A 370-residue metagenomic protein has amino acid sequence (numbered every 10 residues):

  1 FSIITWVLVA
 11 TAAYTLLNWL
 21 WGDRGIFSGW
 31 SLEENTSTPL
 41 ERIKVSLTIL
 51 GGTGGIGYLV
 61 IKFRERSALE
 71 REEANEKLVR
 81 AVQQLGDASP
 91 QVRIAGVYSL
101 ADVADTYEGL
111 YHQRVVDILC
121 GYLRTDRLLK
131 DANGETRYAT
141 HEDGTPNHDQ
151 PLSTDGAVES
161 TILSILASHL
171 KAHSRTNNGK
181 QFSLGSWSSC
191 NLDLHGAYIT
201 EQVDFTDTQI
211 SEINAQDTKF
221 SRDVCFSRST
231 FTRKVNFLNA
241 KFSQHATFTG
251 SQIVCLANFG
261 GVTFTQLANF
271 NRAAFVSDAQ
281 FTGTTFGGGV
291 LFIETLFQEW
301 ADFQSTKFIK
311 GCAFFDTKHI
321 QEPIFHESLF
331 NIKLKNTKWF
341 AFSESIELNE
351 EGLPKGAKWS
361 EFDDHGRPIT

Functional and structural regions predicted by a protein language model:
F1-G57, D278: Short hydrophobic membrane-inserting helices
K44-L47, E65, E73, F297: Intrinsically disordered, low-complexity segments enriched in glycine/proline and serine/threonine
S46-T48, A68, V97: General helical structural elements
T53-E76: Transmembrane signal-anchor/signal-peptide helices with a preference for the extracytoplasmic
E72-Q84, S89-I94, Y98-A101, T106-N133 (+1 more regions): N-terminal leader/targeting and pre-domain segments
